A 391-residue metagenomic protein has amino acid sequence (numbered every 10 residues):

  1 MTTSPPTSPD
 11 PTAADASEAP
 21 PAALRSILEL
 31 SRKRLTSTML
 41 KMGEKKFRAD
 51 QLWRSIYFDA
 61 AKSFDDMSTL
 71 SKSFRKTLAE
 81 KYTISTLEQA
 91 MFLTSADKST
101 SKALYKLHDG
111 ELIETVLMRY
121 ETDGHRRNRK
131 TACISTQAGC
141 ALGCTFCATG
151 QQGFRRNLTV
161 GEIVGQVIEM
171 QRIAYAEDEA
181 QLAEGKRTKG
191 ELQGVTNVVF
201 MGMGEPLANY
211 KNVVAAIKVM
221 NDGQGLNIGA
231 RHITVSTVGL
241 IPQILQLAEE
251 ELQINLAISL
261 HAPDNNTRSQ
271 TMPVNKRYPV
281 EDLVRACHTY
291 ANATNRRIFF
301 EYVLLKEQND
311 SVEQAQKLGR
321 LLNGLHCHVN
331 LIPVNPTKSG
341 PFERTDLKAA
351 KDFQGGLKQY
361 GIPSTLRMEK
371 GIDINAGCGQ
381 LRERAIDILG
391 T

Functional and structural regions predicted by a protein language model:
M1-I113, R119-E121, N128, D178-K186 (+2 more regions): Auxiliary Fe-S-binding modules of radical SAM enzymes
S95, S135-T136, S236, S259: Short linear Ser/Thr-Pro motifs
S99, K130, G194-N197: Exposed loop/turn and edge beta-strand positions of beta-sandwich/beta-sheet ligand-binding modules
A103, T115, A132-I134, L256-I258: Short beta-strand motif preference
L117-M118, N212: Residue-level structural signal for beta-strand termini and adjacent loop
E121-A176: Canonical Radical SAM [4Fe-4S] cluster-binding loop centered on the CxxxCxxC motif and its immediate flanking residues
R172-D178, L182-E184, T188, Q193-Y360 (+1 more regions): Conserved AdoMet/S-adenosylmethionine-binding subsite of the radical SAM
